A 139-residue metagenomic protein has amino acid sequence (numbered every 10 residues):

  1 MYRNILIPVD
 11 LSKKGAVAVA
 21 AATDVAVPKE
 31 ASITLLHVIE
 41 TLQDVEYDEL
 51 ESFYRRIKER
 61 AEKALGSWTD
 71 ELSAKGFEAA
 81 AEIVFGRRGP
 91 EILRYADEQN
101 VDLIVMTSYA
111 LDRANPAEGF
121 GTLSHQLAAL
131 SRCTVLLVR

Functional and structural regions predicted by a protein language model:
R3-D48: Small/aliphatic-rich secondary-structure junction motif
A31-S32, F77, V101, C133: Short glycine/serine/threonine/alanine-rich loop segments
T34, A80, L136: Conserved beta-strand positions in the Rossmann-like core of class I SAM-dependent methyltransferases
L42-Q43, G89, R113: Generic structural signal for helix capping and beta-alpha/helix-loop junctions
S52-K63: A short acidic, glycine-rich active-site loop that binds or catalyzes chemistry on phosphate/adenosine moieties
S73-I104, Y109: Structural beta-alpha unit
R94-R139: Gly/Ser-rich helix-loop-strand patches that form or flank binding pockets for ribonucleotide-derived cofactors
